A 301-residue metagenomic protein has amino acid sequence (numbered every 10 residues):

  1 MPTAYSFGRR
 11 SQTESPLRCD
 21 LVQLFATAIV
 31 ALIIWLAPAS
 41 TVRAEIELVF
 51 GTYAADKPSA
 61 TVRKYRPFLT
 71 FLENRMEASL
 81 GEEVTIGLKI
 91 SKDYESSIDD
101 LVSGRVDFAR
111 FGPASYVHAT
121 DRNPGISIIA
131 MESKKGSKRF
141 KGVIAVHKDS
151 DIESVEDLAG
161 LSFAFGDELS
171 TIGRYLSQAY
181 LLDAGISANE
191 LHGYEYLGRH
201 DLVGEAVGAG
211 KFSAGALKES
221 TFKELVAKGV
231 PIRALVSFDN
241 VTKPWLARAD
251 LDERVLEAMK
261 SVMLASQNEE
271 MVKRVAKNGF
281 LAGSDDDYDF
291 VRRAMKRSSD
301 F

Functional and structural regions predicted by a protein language model:
T3-R105, K273-F301: N-terminal hydrophobic or amphipathic helices and topogenic motifs
E45, V49-R75, A114, K138-G204 (+3 more regions): Bilobed "Venus flytrap"/periplasmic-binding protein-like clamshell domains and structurally analogous long
E45-P58, A130, K134-V146, A227-E269 (+1 more regions): Periplasmic-binding protein-like
E73-E77, G81, V102, V106 (+5 more regions): Sec-exported extracytoplasmic/periplasmic mature domains
V84-K92, N189-R199, V236: Short beta-strand-to-loop elements that line the ligand-binding cleft of bilobed periplasmic-binding protein-like
S91-A109, R122-N123, E156, H200-G215: Short helices/loops that flank or line small-molecule/ion binding pockets
D107-A109, Y116-K141: Short beta-strand-centered segments that line the small-molecule binding cleft or hinge of alpha/beta clamshell
R110-N123, Y180-D183, E205-R233, S237: A ligand-binding cleft/hinge motif common to bilobed small-molecule-binding domains
